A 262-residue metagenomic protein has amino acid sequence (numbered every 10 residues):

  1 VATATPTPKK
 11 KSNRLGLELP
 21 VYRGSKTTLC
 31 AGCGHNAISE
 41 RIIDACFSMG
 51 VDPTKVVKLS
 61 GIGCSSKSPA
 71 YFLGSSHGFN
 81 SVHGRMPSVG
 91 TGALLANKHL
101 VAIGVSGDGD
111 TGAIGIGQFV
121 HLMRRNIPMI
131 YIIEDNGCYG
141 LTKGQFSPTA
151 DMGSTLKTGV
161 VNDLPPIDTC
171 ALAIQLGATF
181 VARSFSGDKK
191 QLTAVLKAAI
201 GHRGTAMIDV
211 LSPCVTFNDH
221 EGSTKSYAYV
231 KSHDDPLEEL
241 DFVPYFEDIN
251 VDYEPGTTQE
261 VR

Functional and structural regions predicted by a protein language model:
A2-L15, G24, C214-R262: Flexible, low-complexity linker and terminal segments
G16-V82: Active-site diphosphate/adenylate-binding microenvironment
L17, S147-A199: Conserved thiamine diphosphate
I62-C138: Thiamine diphosphate
S75-H77, L122, S147-D151, A199 (+1 more regions): Short, hinge-like loop/turn segments at secondary-structure boundaries
I116-M123, L141-G153, L172: Active-site-proximal loop->helix
T179-H233: ATP/pyrophosphate-binding catalytic subdomain of soluble kinases
